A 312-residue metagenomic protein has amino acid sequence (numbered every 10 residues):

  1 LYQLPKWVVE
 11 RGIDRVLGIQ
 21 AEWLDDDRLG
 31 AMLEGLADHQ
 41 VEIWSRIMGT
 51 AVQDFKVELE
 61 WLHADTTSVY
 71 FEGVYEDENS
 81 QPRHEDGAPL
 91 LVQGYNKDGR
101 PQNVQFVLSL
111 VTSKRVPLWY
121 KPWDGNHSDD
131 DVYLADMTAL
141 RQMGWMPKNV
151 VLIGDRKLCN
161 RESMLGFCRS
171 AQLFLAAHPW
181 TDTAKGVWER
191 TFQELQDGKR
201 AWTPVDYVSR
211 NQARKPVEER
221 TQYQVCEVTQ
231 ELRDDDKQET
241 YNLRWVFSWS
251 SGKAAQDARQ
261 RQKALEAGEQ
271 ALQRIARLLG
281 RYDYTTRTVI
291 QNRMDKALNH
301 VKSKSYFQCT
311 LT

Functional and structural regions predicted by a protein language model:
L1-T312: Anion-binding and metal-coordination hotspots
